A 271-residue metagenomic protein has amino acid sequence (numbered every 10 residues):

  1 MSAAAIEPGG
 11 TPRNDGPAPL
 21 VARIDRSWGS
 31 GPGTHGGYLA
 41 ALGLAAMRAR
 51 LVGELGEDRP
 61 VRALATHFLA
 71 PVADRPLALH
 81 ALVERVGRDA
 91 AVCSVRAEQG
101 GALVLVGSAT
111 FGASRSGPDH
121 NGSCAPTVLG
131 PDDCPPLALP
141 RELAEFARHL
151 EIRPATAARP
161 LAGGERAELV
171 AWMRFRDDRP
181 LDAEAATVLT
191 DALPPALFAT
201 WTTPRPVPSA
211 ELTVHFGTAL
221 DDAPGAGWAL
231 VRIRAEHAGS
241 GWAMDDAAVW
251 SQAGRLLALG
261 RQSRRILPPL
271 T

Functional and structural regions predicted by a protein language model:
M1-T271: Terminal targeting signals and extreme-terminal segments of soluble enzymes
